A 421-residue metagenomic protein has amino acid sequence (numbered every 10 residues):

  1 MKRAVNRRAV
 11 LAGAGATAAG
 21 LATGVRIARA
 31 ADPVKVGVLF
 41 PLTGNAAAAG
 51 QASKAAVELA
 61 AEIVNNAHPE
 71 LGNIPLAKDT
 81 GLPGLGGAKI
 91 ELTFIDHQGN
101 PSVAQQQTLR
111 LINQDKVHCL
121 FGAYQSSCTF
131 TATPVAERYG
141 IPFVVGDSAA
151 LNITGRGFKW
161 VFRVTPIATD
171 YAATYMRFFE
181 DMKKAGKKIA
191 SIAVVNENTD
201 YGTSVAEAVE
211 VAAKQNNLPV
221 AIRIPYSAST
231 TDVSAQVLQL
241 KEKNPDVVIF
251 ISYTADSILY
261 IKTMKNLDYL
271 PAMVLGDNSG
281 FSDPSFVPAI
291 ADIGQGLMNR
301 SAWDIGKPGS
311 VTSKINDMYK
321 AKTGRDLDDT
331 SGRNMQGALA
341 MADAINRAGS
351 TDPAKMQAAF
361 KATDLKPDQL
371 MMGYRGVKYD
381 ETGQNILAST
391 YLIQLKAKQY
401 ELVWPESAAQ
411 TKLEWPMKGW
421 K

Functional and structural regions predicted by a protein language model:
K2-L11, L21, A30-K421: Extracytosolic ligand-binding ectodomains
A16-T17, A28: Cleavable N-terminal signal peptides
